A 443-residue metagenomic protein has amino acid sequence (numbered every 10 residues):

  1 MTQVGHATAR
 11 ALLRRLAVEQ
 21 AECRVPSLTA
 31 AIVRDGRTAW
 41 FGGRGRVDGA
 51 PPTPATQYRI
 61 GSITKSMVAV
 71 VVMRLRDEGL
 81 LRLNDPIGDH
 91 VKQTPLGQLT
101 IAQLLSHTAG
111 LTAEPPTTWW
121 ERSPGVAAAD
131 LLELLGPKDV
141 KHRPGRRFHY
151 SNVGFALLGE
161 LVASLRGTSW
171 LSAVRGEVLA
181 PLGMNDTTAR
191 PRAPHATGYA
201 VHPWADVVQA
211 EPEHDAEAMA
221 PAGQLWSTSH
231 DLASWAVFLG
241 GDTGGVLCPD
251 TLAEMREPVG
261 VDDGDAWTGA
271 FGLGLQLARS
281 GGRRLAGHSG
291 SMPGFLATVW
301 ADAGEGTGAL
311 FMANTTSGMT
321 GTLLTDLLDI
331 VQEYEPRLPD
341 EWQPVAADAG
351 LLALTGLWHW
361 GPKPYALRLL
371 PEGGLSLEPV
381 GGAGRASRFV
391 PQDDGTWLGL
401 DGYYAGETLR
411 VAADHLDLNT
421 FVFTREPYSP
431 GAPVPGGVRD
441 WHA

Functional and structural regions predicted by a protein language model:
T2-I60, L80-D85, G136-K138: Short, conserved catalytic-motif segment at the N-terminal edge
T29-I32, Q276, V299: Short beta-strand scaffold segments in enzyme catalytic cores
R37-A39, G97-P293, A303: Short, surface-exposed loop or secondary-structure junction motifs that flank catalytic or metal-binding residues
W40, H288, T298-T315, D417-V422: Short, well-ordered beta-strand elements
Y58-G61, F148-Y150: Catalytic tyrosine of NAD(P)H-dependent dehydrogenase/reductases that use a Tyr as the general acid/base
R82-L96, L182: Short, glycine/proline-biased beta-turn/loop segments that scaffold the active-site neighborhood
T322-A443: Peripheral terminal and inter-domain segments
